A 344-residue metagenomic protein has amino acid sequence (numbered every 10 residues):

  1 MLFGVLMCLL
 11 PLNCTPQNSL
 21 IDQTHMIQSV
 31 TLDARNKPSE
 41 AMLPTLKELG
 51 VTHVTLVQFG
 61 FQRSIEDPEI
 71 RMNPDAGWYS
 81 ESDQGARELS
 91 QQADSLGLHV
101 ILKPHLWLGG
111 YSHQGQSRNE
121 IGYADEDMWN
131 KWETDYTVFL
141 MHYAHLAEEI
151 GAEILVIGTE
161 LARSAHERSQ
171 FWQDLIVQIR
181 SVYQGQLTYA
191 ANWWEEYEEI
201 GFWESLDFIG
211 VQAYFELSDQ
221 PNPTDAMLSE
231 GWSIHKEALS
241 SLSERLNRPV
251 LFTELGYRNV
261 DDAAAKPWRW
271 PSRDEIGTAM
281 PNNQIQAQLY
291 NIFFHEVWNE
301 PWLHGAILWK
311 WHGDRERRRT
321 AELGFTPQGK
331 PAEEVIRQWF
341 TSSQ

Functional and structural regions predicted by a protein language model:
T15-E48, V57: Boundary/entry segment of secreted carbohydrate-active catalytic domains
D33-E48, R71-S95, V138: Aromatic- and glycine-enriched glycan-recognition loops and surfaces that form the carbohydrate-binding subsites
A34-K47, E133-L146, N192-F202, A287-E296: Short, acidic/polar
T52-P68, D83-A165, W309-D314: Substrate-binding cleft and catalytic face of glycoside hydrolase catalytic domains, especially the flexible beta-alpha
S64-A76, I121-M128, P223, A264-N283: A solvent-exposed, charged loop/short amphipathic helix patch at secondary-structure junctions
K103-L106, V156-E160, S164-H166, Q173-E198 (+3 more regions): Aromatic-lined carbohydrate-recognition surfaces of secreted/lumenal glycan-active proteins
H142-L146, I150-T159, A191-E230, P249 (+2 more regions): Aromatic- and acid-rich polysaccharide-binding/catalytic face of secreted or lumenal carbohydrate-active enzymes
R269-P271, E275, Q284-I292, E296-Q344: Aromatic-rich peripheral "rim/lid" segments of glycoside hydrolase catalytic domains that contact and position glycan
